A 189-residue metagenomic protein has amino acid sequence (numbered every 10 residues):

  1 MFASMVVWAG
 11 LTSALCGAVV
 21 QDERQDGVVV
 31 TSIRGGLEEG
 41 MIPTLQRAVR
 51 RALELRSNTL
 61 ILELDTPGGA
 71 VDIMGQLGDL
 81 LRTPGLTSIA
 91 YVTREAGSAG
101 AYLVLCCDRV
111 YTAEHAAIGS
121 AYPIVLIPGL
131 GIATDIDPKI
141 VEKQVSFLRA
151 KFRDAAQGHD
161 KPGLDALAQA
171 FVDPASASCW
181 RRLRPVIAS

Functional and structural regions predicted by a protein language model:
F2-A14: Bacterial N-terminal signal peptides
L15-S189: Soluble extramembrane regions of membrane proteins in the secretory/endomembrane system
